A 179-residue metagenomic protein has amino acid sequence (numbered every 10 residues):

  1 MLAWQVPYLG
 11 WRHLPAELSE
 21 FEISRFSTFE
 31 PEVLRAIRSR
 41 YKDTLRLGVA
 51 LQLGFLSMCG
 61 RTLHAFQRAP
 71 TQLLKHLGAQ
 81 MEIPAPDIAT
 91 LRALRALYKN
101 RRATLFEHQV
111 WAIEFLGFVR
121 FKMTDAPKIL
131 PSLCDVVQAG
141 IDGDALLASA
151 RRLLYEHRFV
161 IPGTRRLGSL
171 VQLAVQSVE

Functional and structural regions predicted by a protein language model:
L2-E179: Long amphipathic alpha-helical coiled-coil/heptad-repeat bundle
